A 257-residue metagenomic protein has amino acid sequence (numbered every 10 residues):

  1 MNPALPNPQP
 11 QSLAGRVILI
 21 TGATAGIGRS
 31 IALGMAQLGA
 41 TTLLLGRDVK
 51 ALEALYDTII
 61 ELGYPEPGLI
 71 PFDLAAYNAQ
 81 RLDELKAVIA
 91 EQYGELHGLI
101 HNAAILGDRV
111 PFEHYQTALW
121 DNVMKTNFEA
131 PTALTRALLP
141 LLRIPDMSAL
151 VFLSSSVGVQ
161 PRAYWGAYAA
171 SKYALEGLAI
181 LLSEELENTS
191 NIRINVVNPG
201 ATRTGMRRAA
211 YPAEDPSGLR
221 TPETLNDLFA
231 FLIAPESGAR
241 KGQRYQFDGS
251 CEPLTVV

Functional and structural regions predicted by a protein language model:
V17, T24-A25: Conserved glycine-rich cofactor-binding loop
A40-L55: Conserved glycine-rich Rossmann-like NAD(P)H-binding loop of the short-chain dehydrogenase/reductase
L85, V110-F112, L119-D121: Substrate-binding pocket helix/loop in short-chain dehydrogenase/reductase
T135, S171: Active-site helix of classical SDR
S155: Residue(s) in the substrate-gating loop at a strand-loop-helix junction that position the organic substrate next
Q160, L181-I192: Active-site-adjacent segment of SDR/Rossmann-fold oxidoreductases
I192, V196, T204, P212-T255: C-terminal helical subdomain
